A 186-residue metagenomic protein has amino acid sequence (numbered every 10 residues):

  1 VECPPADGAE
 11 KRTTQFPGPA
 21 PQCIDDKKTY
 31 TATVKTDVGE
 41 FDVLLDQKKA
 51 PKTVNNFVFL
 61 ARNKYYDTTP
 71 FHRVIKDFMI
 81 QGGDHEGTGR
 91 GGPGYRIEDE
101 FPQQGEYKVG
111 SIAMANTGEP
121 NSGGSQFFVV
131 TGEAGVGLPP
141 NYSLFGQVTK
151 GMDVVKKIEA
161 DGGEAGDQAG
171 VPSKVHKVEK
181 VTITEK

Functional and structural regions predicted by a protein language model:
V1-K186: Cyclophilin-like peptidyl-prolyl cis-trans isomerases
